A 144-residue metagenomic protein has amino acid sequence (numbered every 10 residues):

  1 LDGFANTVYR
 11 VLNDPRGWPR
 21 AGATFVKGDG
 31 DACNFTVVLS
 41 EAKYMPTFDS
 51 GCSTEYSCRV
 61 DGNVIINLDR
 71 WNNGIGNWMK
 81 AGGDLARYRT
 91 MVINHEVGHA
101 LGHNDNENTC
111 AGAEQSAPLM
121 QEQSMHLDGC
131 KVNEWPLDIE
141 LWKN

Functional and structural regions predicted by a protein language model:
N6-T90: Metzincin-family zinc-dependent endopeptidase catalytic domain
R10-P19, A100, N104, Q123-H126: Structured segments of extracytoplasmic/periplasmic soluble domains in secreted or envelope-associated proteins
A42-P46, R70-G74, G98-H99, E107-N108 (+1 more regions): Solvent-exposed loop/turn segments at secondary-structure junctions within structured extracellular/periplasmic domains
T54-Y56, V60, V64-I65, N73 (+1 more regions): Metalloprotease/metallohydrolase-associated module, dominated by Zn2+-dependent proteases
A86-D105: Active-site recognition of the HExxH zinc-binding catalytic motif
